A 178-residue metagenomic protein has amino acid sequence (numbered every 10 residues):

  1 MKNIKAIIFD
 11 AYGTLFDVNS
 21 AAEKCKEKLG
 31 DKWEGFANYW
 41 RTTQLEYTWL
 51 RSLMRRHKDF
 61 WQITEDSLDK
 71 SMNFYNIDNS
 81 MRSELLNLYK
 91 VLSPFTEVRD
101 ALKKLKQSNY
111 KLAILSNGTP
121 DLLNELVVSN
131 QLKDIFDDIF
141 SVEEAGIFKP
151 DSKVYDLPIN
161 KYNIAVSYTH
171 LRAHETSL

Functional and structural regions predicted by a protein language model:
M1-T42: Active-site neighborhood of HAD-like aspartate-dependent phosphohydrolases
K2, S108-Y110, Y162-A165: Glycine-rich phosphate-binding loop signature in dinucleotide/nucleotide-binding domains
A22, A37, R41, W61 (+2 more regions): An amphipathic alpha-helix signature
T48-S83: A metal-dependent, Asp-based hydrolase signature
W61-Q62, R82-I114, N124, S152: Short, acidic loop-to-helix structural element flanking the phosphoryl-transfer center in phosphate-processing enzymes
K111-A113, D138, H170: A structural signal for isolated positions on well-ordered beta-strands in alpha/beta enzyme cores
T119-Y168: Substrate-recognition "cap/lid" segment bordering the active-site pocket of phosphatases
T169-T176: Conserved small/polar residues in nucleotide/adenosyl-binding loops
